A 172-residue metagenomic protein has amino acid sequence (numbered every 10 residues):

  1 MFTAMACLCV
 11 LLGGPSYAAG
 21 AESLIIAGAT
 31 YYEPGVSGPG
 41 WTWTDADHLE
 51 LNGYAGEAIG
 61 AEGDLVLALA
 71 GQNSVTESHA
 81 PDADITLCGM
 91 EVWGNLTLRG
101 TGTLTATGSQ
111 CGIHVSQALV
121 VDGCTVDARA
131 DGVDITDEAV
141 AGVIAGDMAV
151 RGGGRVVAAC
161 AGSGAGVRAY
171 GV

Functional and structural regions predicted by a protein language model:
F2-G13: Bacterial N-terminal signal peptides
G14-V172: A composition-driven surface/loop motif
